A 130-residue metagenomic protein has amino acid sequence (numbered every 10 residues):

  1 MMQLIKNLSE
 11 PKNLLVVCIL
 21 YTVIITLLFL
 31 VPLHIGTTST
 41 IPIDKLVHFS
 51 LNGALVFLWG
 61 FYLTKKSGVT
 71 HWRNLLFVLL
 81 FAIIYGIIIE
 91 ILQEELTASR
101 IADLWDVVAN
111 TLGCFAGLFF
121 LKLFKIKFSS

Functional and structural regions predicted by a protein language model:
M1-W105, T111-S130: Bulky hydrophobic segments
